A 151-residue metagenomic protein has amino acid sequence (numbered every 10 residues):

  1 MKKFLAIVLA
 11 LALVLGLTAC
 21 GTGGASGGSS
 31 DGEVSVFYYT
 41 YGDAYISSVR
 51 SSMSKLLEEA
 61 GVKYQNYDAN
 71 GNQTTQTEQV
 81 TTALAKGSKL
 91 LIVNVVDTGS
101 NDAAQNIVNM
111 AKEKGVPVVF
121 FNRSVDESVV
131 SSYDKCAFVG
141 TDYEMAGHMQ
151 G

Functional and structural regions predicted by a protein language model:
M1-V8: Bacterial N-terminal signal peptides that target proteins for export
V8-G16: Bacterial N-terminal signal peptides
L13, C20-G151: A residue-level marker of the well-folded mature domains of exported/periplasmic proteins
